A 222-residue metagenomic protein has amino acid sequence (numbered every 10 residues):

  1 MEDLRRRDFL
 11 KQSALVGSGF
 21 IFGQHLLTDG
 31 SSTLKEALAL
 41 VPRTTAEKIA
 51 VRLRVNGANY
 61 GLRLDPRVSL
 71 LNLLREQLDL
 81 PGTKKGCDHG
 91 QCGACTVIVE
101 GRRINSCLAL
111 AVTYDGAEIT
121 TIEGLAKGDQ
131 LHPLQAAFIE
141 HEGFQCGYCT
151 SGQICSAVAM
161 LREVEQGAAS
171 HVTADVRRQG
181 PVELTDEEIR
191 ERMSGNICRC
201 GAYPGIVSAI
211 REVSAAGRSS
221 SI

Functional and structural regions predicted by a protein language model:
E2-I222: Signature of N-terminal electron-transfer/Fe-S-associated modules in redox systems
